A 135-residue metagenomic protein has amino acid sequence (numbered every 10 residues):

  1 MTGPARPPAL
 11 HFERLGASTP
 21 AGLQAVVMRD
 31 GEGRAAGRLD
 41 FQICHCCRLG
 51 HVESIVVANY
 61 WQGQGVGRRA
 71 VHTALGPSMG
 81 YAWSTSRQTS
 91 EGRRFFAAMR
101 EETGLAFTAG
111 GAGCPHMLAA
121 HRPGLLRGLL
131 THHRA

Functional and structural regions predicted by a protein language model:
T2-V27: Active-site rim helix/loop that mediates acceptor-substrate recognition in acyltransferases
T19-G22, D30-C47, I55: A conserved beta-strand-loop-helix scaffold within acyl/acetyltransferase catalytic domains
Q42, R68, L118-A135: Acyl-donor (CoA/ACP) binding surface of acyl/acetyltransferases
V57, G63-G76: Conserved acetyl-CoA-binding loop-helix of GNAT-fold acetyltransferases
G76-S90: Conserved GNAT acetyl-CoA-binding A-motif
F96: Conserved active-site tyrosine of GNAT-family acetyltransferases
E102-L125: Conserved catalytic-core motifs of GNAT/GCN5-like acyltransferases
